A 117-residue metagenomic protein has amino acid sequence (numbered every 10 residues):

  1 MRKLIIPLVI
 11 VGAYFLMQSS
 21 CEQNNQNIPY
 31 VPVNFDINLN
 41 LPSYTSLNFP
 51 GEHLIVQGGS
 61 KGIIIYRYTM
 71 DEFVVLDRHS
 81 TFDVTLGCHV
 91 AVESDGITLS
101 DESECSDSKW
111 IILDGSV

Functional and structural regions predicted by a protein language model:
M1-C21: Sec-dependent bacterial lipoprotein signal peptides
E22-G96, S108-S116: N-terminal pre-ligand scaffold of iron-sulfur
E104-C105: Multi-pass alpha-helical transporter architecture, strongest for 12-TM Major Facilitator/SLC carriers used
